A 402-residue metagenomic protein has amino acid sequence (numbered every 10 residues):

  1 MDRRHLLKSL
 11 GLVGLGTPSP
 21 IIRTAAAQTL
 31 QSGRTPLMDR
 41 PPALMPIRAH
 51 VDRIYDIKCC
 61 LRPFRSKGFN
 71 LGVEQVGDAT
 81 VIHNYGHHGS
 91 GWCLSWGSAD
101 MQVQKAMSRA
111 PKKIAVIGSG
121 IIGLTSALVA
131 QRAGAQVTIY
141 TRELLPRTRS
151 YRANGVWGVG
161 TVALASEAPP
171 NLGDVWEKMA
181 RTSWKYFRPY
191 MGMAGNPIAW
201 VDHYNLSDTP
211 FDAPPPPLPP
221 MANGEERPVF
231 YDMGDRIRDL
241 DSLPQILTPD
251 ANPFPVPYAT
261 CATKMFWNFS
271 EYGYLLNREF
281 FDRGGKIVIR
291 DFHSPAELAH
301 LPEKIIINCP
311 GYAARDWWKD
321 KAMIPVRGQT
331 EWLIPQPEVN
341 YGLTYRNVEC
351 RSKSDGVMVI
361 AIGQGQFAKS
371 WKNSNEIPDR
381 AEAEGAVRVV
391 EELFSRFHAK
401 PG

Functional and structural regions predicted by a protein language model:
H5-A27: N-terminal export signals
S9-V13, V51, I57-D78, S150-R152 (+2 more regions): Flavin (FAD/FMN) cofactor-binding and adjacent substrate-gating region of FAD-dependent oxidoreductase domains
L30-G77, G86, S90-W92, G97-D100 (+4 more regions): Active-site substrate-recognition segment that forms the wall of the catalytic cavity or substrate channel
S90-L94, L172-R181, T260-L275, I377-A381: Short beta-strand to alpha-helix junction loop
K112-G120: Beta1/beta-strand and adjacent pyrophosphate-binding region of the FAD-binding site in flavoprotein oxidoreductases
L144-M179, G234, R238-S242, L247-D250: Glycine-rich active-site loop/strand segments that organize a redox cofactor
K286-H300: A conserved short coil-to-beta-strand element within the FAD-binding core of flavoproteins
K304-P310: Short hydrophobic core segments
